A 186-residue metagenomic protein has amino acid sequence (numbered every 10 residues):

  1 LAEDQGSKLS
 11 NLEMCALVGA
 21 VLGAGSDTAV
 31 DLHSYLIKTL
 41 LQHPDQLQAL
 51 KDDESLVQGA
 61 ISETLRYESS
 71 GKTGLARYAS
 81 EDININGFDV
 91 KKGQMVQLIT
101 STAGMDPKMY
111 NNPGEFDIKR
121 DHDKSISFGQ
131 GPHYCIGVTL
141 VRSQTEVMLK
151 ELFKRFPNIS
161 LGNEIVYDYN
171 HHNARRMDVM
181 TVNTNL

Functional and structural regions predicted by a protein language model:
L1-L186: Cytochrome P450
